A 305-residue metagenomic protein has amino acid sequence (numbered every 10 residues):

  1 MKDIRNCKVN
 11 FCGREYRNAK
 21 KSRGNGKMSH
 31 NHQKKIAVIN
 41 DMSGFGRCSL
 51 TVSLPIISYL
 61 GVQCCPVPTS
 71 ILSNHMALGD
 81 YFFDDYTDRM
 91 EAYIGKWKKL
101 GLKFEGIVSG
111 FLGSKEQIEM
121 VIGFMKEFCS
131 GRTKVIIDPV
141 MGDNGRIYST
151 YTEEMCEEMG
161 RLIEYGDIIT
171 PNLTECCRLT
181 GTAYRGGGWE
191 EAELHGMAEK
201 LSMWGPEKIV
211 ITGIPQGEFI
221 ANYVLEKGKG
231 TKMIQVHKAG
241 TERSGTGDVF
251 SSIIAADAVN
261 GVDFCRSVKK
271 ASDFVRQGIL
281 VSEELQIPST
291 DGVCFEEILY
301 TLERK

Functional and structural regions predicted by a protein language model:
K2, N6, N18-K21, K27: Polybasic, lysine-rich low-complexity intrinsically disordered segments
S29-I137, M141-S149, F295-E297, T301-L302: Conserved N-terminal subdomain of the carbohydrate kinase-like
G44, T231-G245: Short pre-catalytic strand/loop immediately N-terminal to key active-site residues, enriched for Gly-Thr
S149-T231, T241: Conserved phosphate/ATP/ADP-binding segment of small-molecule kinases
R178, T241-F264, V268: Short, small-residue alpha-helix embedded
C265-K305: Charged C-terminal helix
